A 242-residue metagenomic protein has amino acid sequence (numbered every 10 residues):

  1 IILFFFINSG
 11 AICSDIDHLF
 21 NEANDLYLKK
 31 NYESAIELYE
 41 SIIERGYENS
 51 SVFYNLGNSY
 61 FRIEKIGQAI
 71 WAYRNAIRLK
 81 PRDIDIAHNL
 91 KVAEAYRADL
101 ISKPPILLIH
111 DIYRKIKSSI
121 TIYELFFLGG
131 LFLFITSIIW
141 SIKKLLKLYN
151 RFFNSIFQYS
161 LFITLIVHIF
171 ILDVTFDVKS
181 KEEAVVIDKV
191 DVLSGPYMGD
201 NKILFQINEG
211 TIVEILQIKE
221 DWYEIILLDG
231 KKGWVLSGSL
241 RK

Functional and structural regions predicted by a protein language model:
I66, F153-V190, G195-K202, E214 (+1 more regions): Boundary regions of SH3-family modules and the immediately adjacent low-complexity/disordered segments in eukaryotic
D99-K144: Membrane-embedded alpha-helical segments of integral membrane proteins
K202-K219: Conserved beta-strand/loop element in small beta-rich adapter and peptidoglycan-binding domains
